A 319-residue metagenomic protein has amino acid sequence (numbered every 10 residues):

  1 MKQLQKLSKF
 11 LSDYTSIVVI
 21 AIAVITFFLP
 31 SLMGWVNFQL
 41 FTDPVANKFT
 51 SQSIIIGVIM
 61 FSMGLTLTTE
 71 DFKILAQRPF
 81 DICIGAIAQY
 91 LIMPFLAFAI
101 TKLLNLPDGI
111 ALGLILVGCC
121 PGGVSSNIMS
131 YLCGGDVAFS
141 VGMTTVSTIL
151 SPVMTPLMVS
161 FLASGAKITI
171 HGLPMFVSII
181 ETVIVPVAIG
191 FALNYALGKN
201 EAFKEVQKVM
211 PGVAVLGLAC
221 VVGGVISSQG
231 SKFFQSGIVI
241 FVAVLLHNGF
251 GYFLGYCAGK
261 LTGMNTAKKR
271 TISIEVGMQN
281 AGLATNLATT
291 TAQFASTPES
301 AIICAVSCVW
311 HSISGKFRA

Functional and structural regions predicted by a protein language model:
M1-A319: Alpha-helical transmembrane segments of multi-pass small-molecule/ion transporters
